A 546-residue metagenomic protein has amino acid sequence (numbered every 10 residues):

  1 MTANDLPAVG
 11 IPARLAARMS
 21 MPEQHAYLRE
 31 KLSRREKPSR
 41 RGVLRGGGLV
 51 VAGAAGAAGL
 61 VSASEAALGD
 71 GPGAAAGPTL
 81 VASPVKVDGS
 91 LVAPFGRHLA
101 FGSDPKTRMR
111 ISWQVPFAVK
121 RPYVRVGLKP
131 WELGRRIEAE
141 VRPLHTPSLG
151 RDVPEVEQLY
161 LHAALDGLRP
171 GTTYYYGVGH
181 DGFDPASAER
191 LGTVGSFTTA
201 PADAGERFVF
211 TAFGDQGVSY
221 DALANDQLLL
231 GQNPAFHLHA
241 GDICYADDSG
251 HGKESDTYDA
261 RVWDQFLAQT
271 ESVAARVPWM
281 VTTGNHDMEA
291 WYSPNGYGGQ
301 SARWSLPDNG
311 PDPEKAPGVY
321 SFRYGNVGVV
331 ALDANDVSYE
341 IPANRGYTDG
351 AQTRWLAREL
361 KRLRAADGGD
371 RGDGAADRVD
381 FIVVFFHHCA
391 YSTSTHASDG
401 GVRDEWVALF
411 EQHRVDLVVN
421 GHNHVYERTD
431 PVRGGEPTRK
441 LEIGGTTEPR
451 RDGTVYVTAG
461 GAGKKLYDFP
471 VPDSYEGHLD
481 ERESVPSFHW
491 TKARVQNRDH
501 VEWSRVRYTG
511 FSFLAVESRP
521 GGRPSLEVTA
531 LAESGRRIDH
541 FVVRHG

Functional and structural regions predicted by a protein language model:
M1-P38: N-terminal secretory signal peptides
R18-H25, R29-K31, G46-L49, G71-G205 (+1 more regions): Short, surface-exposed linear motifs at loops/turns and structural transition points
R35-E36, G42-S64: N-terminal export signals
H162-A164, T173-P201, H251-D370, E405 (+3 more regions): Extended active-site neighborhood of metal-dependent phosphoesterases/phosphodiesterases
P185-D248: An acidic-aromatic substrate-binding cleft motif
R207-G217, N326-D336, V383-H387, V455-G460: Active-site-proximal beta-strand elements of phosphoester/diester hydrolases
A212-G214, H237-G241, W279-G284, V383-F386 (+2 more regions): Active-site neighborhood of phospho(di)ester-bond hydrolases with catalytic His/Asp-centered motifs
D247, A366-S394: Short acidic, glycine-rich surface-loop motifs adjacent to enzyme active sites
